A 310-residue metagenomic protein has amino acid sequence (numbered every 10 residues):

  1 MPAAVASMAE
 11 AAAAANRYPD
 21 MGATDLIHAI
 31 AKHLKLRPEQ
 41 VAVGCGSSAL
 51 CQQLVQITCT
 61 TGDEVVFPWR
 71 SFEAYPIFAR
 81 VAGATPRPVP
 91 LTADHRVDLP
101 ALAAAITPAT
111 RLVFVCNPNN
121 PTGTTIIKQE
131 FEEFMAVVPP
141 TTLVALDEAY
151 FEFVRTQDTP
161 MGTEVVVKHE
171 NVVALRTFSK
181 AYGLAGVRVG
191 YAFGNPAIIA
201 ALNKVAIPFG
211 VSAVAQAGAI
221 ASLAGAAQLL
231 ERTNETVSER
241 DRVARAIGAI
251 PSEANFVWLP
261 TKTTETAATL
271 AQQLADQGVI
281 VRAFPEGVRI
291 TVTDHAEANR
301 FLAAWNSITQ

Functional and structural regions predicted by a protein language model:
M1-S48, Q53: N-terminal small-domain helix-loop-helix segment of the aminotransferase-like
A4, G22, N171-I250: PLP-dependent aminotransferase class I/II
N16, T24, I57-V115: PLP-dependent aminotransferase-like
S47-S48, F72, N117-P121, Y150-F151 (+2 more regions): Short glycine-rich anion-binding loops that position phosphate/pyrophosphate groups of nucleotides and phosphorylated
R80, V97-P108, P121-V144, E148-L184: Active-site pre-lysine segment of PLP-dependent enzymes
P86-P90, L112-P118, V144-E148, I250-S252 (+1 more regions): Short beta-strands and strand-loop turn motifs
V237, D241-Q277, E286-V288, V292-A296: Conserved PLP-binding catalytic core of the aspartate aminotransferase-like
